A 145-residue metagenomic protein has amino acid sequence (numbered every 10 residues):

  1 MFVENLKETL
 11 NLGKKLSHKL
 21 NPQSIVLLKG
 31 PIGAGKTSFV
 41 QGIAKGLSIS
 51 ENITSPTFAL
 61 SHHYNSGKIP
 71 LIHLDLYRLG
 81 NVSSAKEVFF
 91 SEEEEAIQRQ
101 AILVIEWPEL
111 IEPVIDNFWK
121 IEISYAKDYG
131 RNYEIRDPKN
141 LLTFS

Functional and structural regions predicted by a protein language model:
M1-K15: N-terminal pre-Walker A segment at the start of P-loop NTPase domains
S17-Q23: Phosphate-binding P-loop
V26-L28: Hydrophobic anchor at the beta1->P-loop junction of P-loop NTPases
I32: The conserved Walker
K36: Conserved lysine of the Walker
I49-Y64: Short beta-strand-centered segment that lines the nucleotide-binding/catalytic pocket of NTP-utilizing
S83, S91-S145: Short phosphate-coordinating micro-motif centered on Lys-Gly-acidic
